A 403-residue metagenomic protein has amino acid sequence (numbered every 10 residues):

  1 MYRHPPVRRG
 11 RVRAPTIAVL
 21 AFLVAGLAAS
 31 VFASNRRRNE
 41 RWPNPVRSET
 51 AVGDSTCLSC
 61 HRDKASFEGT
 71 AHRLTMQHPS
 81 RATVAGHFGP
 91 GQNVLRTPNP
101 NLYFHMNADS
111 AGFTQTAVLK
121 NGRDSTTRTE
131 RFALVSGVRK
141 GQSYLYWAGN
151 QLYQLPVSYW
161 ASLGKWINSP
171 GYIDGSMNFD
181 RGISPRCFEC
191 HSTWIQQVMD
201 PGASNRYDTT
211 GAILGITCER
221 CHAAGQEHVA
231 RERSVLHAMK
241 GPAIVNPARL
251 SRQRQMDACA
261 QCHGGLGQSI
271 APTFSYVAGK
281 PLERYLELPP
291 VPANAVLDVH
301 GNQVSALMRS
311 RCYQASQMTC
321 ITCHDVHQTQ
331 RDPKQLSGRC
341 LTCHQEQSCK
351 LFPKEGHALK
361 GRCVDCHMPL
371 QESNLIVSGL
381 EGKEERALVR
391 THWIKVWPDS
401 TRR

Functional and structural regions predicted by a protein language model:
M1-N44, E283-Q303, M318: Post-cleavage N-terminal segment of exported redox proteins
E40-R41, S55, D63-V135, S143-L145 (+2 more regions): Primarily the internal scaffold of c-type cytochrome electron-transfer domains, especially repeated/multiheme c-type
V46-T56: Local sequence-structure signature of Cys/Sec-based thiol-disulfide redox active-site neighborhoods
D54-C57, G141, Q154, S184: A common structural microfeature
C57-C60, C187-H191: Short HxH-centered metal-ligating active-site micro-motif
W147-Q151, L155-I183, E189, T193-N205: Propeptide (latency) domains of metzincin metalloproteases
